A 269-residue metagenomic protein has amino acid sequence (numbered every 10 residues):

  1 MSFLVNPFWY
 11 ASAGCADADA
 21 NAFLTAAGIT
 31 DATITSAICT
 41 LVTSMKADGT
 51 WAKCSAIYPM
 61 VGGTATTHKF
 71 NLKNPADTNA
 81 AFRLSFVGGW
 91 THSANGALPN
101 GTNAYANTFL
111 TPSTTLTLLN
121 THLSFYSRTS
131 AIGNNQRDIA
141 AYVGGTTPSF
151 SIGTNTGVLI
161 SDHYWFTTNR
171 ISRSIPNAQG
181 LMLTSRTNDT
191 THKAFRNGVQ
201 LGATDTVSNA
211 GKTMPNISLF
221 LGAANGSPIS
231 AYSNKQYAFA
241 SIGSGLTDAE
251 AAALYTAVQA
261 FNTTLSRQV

Functional and structural regions predicted by a protein language model:
M1-V269: Polar, enzyme-active/binding microenvironments
